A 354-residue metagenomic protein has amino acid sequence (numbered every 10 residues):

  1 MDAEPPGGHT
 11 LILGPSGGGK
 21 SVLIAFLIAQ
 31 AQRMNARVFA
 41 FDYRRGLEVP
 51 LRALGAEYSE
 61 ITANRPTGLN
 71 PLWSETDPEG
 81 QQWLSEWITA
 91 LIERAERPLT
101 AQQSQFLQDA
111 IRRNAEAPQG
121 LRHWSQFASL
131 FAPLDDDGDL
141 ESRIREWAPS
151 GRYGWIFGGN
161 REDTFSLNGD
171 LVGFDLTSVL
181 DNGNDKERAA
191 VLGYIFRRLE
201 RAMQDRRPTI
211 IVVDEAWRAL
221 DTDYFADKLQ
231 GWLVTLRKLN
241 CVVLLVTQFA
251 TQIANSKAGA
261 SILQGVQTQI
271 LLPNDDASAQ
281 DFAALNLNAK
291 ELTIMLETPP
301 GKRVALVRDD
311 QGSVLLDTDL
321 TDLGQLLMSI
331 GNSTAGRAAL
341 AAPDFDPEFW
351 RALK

Functional and structural regions predicted by a protein language model:
M1-A63: Glycine-rich phosphate-binding loop of nucleotide-binding enzymes
D2-T10, G14, L27, Q108 (+2 more regions): Charge-patterned, long linear interaction tracts outside catalytic cores
A3, R52-Y58, A63-R65, L69-C241 (+3 more regions): P-loop NTPase motor domains
P15-S16, A254-K354: C-terminal regions of RecA-like/P-loop NTPase motor modules
S21, V49, N182-N184, L315-T318 (+1 more regions): Short helix/loop capping segments that flank catalytic or ligand/cofactor-binding pockets
R44, V246-A250, P273-D275: A short beta-strand-to-loop transition that corresponds to the Sensor-1 phosphate-sensing loop of AAA+ P-loop ATPases
L47, A219-L220, Q252-I253, S278: Catalytic P-loop NTPase motifs of RecA-like helicase/translocase cores
